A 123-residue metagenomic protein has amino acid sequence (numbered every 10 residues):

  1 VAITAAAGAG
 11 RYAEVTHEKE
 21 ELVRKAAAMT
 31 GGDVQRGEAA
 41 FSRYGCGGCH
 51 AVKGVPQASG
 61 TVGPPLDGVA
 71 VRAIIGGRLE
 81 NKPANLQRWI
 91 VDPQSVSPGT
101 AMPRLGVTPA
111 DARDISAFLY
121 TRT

Functional and structural regions predicted by a protein language model:
V1-T16, S95-T123: C-terminal capping alpha-helices of c-type cytochrome domains
I3, A26-A27, H50: Generic hydrophobic-segment detector
G8-R11, R24-M29, G63-P65: A broad, low-specificity signal for short, low-complexity segments enriched in glycine/proline and polar/charged
E14-S42: Electrostatic cytochrome c docking/interface patches
T30-G32, E38-P65, R72-E80, R88-T100 (+1 more regions): Periplasmic/extracellular electron-transfer cofactor-ligation site, primarily the c-type cytochrome heme-c attachment
D33, K82, L86, D111-I115: Stable alpha-helical elements in mature extracytoplasmic
V69-R72, L105: Short strand-loop junctions, especially beta-strand C-caps/beta-turns that link beta-sheets to coils or alpha-helices
